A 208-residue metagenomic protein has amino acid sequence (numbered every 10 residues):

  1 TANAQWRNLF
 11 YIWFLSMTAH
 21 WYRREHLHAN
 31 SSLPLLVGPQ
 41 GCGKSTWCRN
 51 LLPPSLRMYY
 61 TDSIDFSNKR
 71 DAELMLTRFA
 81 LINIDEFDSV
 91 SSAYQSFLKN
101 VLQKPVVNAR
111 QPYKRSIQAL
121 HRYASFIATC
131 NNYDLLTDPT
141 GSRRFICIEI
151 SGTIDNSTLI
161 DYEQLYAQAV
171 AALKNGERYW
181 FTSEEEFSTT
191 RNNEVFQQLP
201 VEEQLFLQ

Functional and structural regions predicted by a protein language model:
T1-T77: P-loop NTPase catalytic core of nucleic-acid-dependent motor ATPases
A29-S32, M58-T61, S67-Y94, N100-L102 (+1 more regions): Feature primarily recognizes SF3-like P-loop helicase cores of small DNA viruses
C48, L98-K99: Short amphipathic alpha-helical segments and helix-helix/interface helices
